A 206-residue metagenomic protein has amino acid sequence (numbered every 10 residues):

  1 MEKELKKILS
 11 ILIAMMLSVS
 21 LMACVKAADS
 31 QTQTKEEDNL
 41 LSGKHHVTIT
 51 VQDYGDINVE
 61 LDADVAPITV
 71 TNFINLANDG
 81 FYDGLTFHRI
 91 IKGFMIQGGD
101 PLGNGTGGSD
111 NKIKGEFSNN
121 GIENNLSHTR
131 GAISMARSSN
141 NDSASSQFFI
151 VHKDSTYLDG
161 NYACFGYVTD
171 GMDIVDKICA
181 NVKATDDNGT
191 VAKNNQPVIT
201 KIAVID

Functional and structural regions predicted by a protein language model:
L5-L12, S18-D206: Cyclophilin-like peptidyl-prolyl cis-trans isomerases
